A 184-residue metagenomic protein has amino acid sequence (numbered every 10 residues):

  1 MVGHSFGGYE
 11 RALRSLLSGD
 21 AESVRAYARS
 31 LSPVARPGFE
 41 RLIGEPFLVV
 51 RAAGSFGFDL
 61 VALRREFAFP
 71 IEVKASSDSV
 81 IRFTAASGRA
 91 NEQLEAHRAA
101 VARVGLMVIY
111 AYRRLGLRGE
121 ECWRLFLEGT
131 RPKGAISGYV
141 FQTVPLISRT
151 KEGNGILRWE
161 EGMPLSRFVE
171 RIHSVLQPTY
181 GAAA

Functional and structural regions predicted by a protein language model:
M1-A52: Acidic-basic catalytic patches of nuclease active cores, encompassing PD-(D/E)XK and other metal-cofactor nuclease
F47, E95, A182-A183: Membrane-topology and secretion signals of cell-surface/extracellular proteins
A52-S55, R103: A short catalytic or substrate-binding loop motif that flags glycine-/basic-rich loops and adjacent residues that bind
G54-A75: Active-site beta-strand-loop-beta-strand hairpin of nuclease catalytic cores that positions key catalytic residues
D59, S79-I81, G119-E120: Short acidic/glycine-rich loop or secondary-structure boundary segments that cap or lie
S76-A100: Mg2+/Mn2+-dependent nuclease catalytic core
R98-P132: Nucleic-acid nuclease catalytic cores
E120-A184: Intrinsically disordered, low-complexity terminal regions enriched in charged/polar residues
